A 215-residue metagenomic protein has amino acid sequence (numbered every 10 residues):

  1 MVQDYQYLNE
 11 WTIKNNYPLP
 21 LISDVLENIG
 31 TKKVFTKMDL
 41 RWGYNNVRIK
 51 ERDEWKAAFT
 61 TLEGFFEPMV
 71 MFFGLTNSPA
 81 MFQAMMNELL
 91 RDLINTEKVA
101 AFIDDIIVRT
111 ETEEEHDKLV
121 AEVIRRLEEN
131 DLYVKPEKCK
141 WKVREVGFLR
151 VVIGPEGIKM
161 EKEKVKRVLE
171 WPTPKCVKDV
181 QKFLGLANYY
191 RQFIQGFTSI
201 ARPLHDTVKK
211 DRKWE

Functional and structural regions predicted by a protein language model:
M1-E215: Retroelement reverse transcriptase polymerase core
